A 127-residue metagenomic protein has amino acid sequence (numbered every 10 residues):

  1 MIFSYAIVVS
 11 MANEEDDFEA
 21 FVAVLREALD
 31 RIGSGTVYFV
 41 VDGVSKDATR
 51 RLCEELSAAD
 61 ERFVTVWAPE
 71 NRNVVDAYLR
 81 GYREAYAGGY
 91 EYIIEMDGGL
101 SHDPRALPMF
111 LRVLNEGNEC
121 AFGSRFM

Functional and structural regions predicted by a protein language model:
S4-A6: Cell-envelope/extracellular polymer assembly enzymes that use nucleotide-activated donors
E14-D17, S45, D103: Donor nucleotide-sugar binding loop of glycosyltransferases
E14-L29: Short, well-formed alpha-helical segments that are part of the catalytic scaffolds of diverse glycosyltransferases
G33-V44, V66-A68, M96: Short beta-strand/loop segment that forms part of the nucleotide-sugar
D42-R51, L100: A conserved acidic beta->alpha catalytic loop
R50-G88: Conserved donor nucleotide-binding strand/loop of the catalytic core
Y90-S101: Short beta-strand-to-loop acidic/aromatic patch adjacent to the donor-nucleotide binding site
P108-M127: Conserved donor NDP-sugar-binding/catalytic core segment of glycosyltransferases
